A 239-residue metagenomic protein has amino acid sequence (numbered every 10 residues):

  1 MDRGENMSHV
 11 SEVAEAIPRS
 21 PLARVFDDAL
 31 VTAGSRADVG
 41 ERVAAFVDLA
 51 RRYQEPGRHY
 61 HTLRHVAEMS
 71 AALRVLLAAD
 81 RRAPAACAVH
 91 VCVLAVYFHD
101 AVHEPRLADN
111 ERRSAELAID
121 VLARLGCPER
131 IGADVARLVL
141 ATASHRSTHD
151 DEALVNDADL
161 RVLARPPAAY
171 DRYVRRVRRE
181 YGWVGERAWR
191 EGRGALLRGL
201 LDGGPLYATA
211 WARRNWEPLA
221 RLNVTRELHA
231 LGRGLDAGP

Functional and structural regions predicted by a protein language model:
H9-S35, Q54-Y60, A72-A86, F98 (+2 more regions): Divalent metal-dependent phosphate-bond-processing catalytic cores, especially two-metal-ion Mg2+/Mn2+ enzymes that act
A33-R52, H65: Short alpha-helical hairpin
R42, P84-V91, G126-A141: Acidic/histidine metal-binding catalytic segments
A50, S70-R74, I119: Amphipathic, well-packed alpha-helical segments that form the structural scaffold of globular domains
H61-V66, N110: Phosphate/oxyanion-binding active-site loops and adjacent basic polyanion-contact surfaces
M69, D109-L125: An active-site-proximal "capping" alpha-helix that borders the catalytic cofactor pocket
M69, V89-P105, S114, L138-A143: His-Asp-centered metal-binding catalytic motifs of divalent-metal-dependent phosphohydrolases/nucleases
